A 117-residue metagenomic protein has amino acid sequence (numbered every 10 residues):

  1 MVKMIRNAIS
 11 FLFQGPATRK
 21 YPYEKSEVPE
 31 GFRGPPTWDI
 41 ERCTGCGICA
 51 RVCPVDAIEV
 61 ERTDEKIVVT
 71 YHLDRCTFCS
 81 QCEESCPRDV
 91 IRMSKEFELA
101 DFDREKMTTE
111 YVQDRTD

Functional and structural regions predicted by a protein language model:
M1-G31, Q81-D117: Flanking helices and flexible, charged tails adjoining ferredoxin-like Fe-S electron-transfer domains in multi-subunit
T18-P54: Short linear elements at protein peripheries
R33, I40-E41, I67-D74: Immediate flanking context of iron-sulfur cluster ligation sites
W38, I48-T70, Q81-E98: Iron-sulfur cluster-binding cysteine motifs and their immediate structural context in ferredoxin-like electron-transfer
